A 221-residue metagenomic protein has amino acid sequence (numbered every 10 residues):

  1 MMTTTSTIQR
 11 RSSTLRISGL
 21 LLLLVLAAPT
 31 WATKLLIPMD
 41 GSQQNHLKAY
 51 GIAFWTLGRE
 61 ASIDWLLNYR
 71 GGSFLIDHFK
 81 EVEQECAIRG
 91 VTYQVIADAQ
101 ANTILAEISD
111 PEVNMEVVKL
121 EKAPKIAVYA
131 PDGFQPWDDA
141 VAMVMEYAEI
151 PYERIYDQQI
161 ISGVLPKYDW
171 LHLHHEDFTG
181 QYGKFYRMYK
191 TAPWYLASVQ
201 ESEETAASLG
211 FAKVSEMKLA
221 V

Functional and structural regions predicted by a protein language model:
M1-T14: N-terminal secretory signal peptides that target proteins for export/translocation
A32-A140, A148-P151: Hydrophobic targeting/anchoring helices
K34-L35, D40, Q44, L75 (+3 more regions): Helical hinge/lid and interdomain linker segments adjacent to catalytic or ligand-binding clefts that mediate domain
